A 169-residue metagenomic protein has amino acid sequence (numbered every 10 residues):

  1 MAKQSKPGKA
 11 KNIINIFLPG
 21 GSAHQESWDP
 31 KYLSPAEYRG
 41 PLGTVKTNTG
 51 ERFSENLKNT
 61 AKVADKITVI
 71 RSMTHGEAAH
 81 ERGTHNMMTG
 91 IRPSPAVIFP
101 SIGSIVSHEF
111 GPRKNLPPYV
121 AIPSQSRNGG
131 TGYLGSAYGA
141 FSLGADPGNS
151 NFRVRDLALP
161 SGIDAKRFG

Functional and structural regions predicted by a protein language model:
M1-G169: Ligand-binding pockets and gating/stacking loops
